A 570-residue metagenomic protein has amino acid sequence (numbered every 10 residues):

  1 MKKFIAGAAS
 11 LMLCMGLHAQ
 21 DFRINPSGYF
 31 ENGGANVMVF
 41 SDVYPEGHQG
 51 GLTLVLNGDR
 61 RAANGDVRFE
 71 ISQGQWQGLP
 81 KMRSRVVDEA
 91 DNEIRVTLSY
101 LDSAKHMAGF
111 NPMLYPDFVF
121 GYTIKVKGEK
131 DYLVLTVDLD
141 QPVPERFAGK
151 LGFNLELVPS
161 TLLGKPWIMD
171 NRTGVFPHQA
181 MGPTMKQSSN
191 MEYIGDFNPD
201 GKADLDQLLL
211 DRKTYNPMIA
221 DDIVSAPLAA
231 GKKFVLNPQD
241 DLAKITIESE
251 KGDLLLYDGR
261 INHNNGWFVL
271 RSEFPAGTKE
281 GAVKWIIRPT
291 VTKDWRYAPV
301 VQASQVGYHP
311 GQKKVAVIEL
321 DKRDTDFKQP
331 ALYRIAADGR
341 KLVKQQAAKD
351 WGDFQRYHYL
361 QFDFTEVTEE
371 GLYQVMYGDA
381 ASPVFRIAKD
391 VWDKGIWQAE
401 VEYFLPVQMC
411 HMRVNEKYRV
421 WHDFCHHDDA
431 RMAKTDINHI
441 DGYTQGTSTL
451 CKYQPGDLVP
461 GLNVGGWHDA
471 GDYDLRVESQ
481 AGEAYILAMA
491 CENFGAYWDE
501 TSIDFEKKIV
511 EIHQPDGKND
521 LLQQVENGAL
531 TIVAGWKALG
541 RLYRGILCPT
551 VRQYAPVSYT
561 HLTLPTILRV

Functional and structural regions predicted by a protein language model:
Q20-E89, Q187-T214, D221: Beta-strand-rich N-terminal accessory domains
I71-P142: Extended, loop-rich substrate-binding clefts of extracytoplasmic carbohydrate-active enzymes
V134-T184, D379-V391: Acidic (Asp/Glu-rich), glycine- and aromatic
Y215-W295: Beta-strand-rich recognition/accessory modules
R296-P310, P383-V477, G482: An acidic-aromatic substrate-binding cleft motif
P310, Q346-A388: Ligand-binding face of N-terminal immunoglobulin V-set domains in extracellular IgSF glycoproteins
A316-I318, Y377, Y473, A484-P515 (+2 more regions): Well-ordered alpha-helical scaffold segments within catalytic/enzyme domains
T560-T566: Conserved small/polar residues in nucleotide/adenosyl-binding loops
